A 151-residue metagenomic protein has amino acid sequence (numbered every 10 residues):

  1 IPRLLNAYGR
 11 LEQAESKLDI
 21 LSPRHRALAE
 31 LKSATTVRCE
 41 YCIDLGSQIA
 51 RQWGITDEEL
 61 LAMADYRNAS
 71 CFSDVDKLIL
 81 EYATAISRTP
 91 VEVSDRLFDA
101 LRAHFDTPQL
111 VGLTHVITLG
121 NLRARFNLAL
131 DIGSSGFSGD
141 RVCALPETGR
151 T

Functional and structural regions predicted by a protein language model:
I1-T151: Hydrophobic alpha-helical segments
